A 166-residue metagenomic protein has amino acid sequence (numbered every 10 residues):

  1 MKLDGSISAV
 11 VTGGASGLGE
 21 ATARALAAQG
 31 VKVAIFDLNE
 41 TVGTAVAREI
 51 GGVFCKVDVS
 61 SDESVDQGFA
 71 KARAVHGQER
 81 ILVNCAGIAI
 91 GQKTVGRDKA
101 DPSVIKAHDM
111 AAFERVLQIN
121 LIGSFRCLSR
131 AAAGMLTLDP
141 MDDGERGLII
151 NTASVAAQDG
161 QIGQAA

Functional and structural regions predicted by a protein language model:
K2-V33: Canonical Rossmann dinucleotide-binding motif of NAD(H)/NADP(H)-dependent dehydrogenases/reductases, specifically
Q29-A45: Conserved glycine-rich Rossmann-like NAD(P)H-binding loop of the short-chain dehydrogenase/reductase
E40-T41, V57-F69, M110: The beta1-alpha1 cofactor-binding region of Rossmann-like NAD(H)/NADP(H)-dependent oxidoreductases
K93-I105, D109-E114: Substrate-binding pocket helix/loop in short-chain dehydrogenase/reductase
L128-S129: A short, exposed helix-loop element centered on a Lys and neighboring polar residues
S154: Residue(s) in the substrate-gating loop at a strand-loop-helix junction that position the organic substrate next
D159-A166: Active-site loop-to-helix junction immediately N-terminal to the catalytic Tyr of the SDR YXXXK motif in Rossmann-fold
